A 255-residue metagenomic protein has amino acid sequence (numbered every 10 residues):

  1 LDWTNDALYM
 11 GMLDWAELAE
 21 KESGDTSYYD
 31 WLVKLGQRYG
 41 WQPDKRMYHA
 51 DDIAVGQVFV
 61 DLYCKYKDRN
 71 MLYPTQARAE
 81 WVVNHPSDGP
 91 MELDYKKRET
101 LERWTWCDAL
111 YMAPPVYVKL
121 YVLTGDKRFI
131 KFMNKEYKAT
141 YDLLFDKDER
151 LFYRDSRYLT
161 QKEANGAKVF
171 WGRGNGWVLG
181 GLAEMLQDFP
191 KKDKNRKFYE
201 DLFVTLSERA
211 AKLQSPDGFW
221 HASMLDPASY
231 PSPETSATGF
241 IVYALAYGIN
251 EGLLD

Functional and structural regions predicted by a protein language model:
L1-D255: Glycan-recognition and catalytic cores of secretory/periplasmic carbohydrate-active enzymes
